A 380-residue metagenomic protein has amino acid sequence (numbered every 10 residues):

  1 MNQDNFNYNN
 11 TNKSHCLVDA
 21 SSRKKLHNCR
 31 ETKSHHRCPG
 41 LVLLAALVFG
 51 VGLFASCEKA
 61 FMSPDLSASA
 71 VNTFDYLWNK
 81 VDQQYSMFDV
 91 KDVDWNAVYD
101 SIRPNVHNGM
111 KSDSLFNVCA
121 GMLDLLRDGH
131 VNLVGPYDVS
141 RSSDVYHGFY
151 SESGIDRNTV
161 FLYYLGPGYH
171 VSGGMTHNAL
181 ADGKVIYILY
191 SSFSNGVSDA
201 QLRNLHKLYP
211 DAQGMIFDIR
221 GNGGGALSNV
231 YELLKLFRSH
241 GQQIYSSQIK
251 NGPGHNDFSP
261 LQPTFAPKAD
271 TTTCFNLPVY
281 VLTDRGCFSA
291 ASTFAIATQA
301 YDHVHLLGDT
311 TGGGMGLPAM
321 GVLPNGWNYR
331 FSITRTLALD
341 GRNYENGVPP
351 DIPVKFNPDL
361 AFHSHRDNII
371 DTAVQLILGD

Functional and structural regions predicted by a protein language model:
M1-P64: Bacterial Sec-dependent N-terminal signal peptides
P39, F49-V51, D128, H147 (+6 more regions): Feature targets compositionally biased, intrinsically disordered low-complexity regions with long contiguous runs
G40-V42, S172-G173, G316: Short beta-strand-initiation
A46, P104, F362: Generic anion/oxyanion-binding catalytic loop in active/binding sites
F49-G52, K207, T271: Structural motif
F54-I249, D257-P263: Flexible, low-complexity junctional segments that flank or bridge functional domains
E58-K80, D113, K184, G223-D380: C-terminal "post-core" interaction segments
